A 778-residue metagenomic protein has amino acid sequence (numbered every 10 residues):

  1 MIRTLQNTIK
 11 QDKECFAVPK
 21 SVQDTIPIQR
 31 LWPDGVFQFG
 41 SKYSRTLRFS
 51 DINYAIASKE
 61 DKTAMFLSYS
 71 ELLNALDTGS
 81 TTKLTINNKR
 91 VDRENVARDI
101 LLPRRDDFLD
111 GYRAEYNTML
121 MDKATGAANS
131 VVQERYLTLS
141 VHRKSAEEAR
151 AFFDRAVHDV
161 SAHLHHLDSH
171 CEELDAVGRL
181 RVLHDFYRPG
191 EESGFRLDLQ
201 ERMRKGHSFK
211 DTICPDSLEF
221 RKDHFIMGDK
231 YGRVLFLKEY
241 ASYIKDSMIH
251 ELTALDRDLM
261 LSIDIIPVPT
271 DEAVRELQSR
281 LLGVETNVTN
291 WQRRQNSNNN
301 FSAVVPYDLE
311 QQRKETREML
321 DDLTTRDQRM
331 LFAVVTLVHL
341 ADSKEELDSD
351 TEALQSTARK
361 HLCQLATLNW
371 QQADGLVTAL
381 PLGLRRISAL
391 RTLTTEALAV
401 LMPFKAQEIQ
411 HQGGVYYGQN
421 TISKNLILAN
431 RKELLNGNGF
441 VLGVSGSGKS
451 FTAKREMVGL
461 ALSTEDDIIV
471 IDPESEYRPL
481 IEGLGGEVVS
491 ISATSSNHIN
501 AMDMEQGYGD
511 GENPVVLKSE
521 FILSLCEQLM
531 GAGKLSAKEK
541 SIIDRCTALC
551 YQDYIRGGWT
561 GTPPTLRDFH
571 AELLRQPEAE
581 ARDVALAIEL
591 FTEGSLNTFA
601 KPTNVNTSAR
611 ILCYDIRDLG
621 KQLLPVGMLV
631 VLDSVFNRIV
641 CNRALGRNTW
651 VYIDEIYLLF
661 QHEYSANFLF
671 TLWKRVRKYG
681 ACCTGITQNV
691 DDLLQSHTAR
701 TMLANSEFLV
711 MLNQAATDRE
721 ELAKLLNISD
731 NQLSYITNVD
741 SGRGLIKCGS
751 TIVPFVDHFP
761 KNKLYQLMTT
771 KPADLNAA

Functional and structural regions predicted by a protein language model:
M1-A406: Extended, folded cores of ATP/NTP-driven motor/assembly subunits in large transport and secretion machines
I52, K59-T78, K89, T253 (+10 more regions): P-loop NTPase motor domains
V441: Hydrophobic anchor at the beta1->P-loop junction of P-loop NTPases
K449: Conserved lysine of the Walker
T452: Hydrophobic positions on the alpha1 helix immediately C-terminal to the Walker A/P-loop
G459-I469: Post-Walker A helix-loop "phosphate-sensing" segment adjacent to the P-loop in P-loop NTPases
G485-V489, T698-M711: A short helix-turn-beta junction within AAA+ P-loop NTPase domains corresponding to the substrate/partner-engaging
L726-A778: Conserved P-loop NTPase
